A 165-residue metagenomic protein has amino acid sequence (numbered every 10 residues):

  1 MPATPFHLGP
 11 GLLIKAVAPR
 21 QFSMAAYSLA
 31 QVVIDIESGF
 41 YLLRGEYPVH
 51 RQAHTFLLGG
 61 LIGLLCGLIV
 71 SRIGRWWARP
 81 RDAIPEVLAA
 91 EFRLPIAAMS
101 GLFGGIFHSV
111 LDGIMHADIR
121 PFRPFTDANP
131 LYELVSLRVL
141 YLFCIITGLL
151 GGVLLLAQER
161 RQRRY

Functional and structural regions predicted by a protein language model:
M1-Y165: N-terminal membrane-targeting hydrophobic helices
